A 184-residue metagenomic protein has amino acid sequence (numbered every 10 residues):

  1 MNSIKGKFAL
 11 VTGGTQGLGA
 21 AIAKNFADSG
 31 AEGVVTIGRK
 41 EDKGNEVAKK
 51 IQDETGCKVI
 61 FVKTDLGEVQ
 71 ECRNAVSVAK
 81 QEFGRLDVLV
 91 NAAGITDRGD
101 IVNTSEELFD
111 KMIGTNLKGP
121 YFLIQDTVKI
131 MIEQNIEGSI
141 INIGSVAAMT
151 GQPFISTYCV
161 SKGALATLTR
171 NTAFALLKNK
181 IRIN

Functional and structural regions predicted by a protein language model:
F8, T15-Q16, K40: Conserved glycine-rich cofactor-binding loop
A31-V47: Conserved glycine-rich Rossmann-like NAD(P)H-binding loop of the short-chain dehydrogenase/reductase
D100-I101, S105-I113: Substrate-binding pocket helix/loop in short-chain dehydrogenase/reductase
V102, T150-S156, K178-N179: Active-site loop immediately N-terminal to the catalytic Tyr-X3-Lys motif of short-chain dehydrogenase/reductase
I124, S161, T169: Active-site helix of classical SDR
K129, F174-K178: Alpha-helical segment proximal to the catalytic Tyr-Lys
S145: Residue(s) in the substrate-gating loop at a strand-loop-helix junction that position the organic substrate next
